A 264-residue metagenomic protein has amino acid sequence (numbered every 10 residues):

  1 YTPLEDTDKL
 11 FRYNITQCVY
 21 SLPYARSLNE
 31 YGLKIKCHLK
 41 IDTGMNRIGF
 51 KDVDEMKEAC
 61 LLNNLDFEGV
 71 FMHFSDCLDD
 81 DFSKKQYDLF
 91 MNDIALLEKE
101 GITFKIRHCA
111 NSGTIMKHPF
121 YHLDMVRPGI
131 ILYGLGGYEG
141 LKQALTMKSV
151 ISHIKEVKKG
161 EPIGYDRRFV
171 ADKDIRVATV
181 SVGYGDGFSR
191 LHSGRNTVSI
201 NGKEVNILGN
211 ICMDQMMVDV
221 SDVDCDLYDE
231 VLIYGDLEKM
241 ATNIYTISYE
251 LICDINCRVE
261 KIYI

Functional and structural regions predicted by a protein language model:
Y1-A25, M72, I106: Catalytic beta/alpha-barrel core
L4, V19-L22, D80, K84-D88 (+7 more regions): Electropositive phosphate-/nucleotide-binding environments in soluble metabolic enzymes
L10, G32, K142-A144, K173 (+1 more regions): Short coil/turn motifs at beta-sheet boundaries
I15, K105, D124, P128 (+5 more regions): Structural beta-strand/beta-sheet cores of well-ordered domains, especially the beta-sheet scaffolds that support
T16, D54-M56, D124, R168-F169 (+1 more regions): Short, solvent-exposed amphipathic alpha-helical segments in soluble enzyme and RNA/protein-processing domains
P23-R26, E30-K36, D42-V150, I154-K158 (+1 more regions): Active-site loop/helix belt of alpha/beta enzymes
E156-I264: C-terminal accessory subdomain/extension
